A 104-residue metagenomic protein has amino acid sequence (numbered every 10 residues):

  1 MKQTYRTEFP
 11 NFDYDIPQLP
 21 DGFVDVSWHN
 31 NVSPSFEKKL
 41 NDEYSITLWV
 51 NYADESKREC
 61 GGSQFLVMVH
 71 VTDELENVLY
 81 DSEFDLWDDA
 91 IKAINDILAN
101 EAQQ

Functional and structural regions predicted by a protein language model:
M1-K2, L98-Q104: Short intrinsically disordered terminal tails
Q3-T7, P34, S82-F84: Hydrophobic transmembrane signal anchors and adjacent membrane-proximal interface regions, especially in viral
Y5-F23: Amphipathic alpha-helical segments
P20-G62: Amphipathic, interaction-prone secondary-structure segments
K38-K39, W87, Q104: Structured catalytic/translocation cores of nucleotide/phosphate-coupled proteins
Y44-D89: Intrinsically disordered, low-complexity regulatory segments enriched in Ser/Thr/Pro and charged residues
L86-L98: A short, charged, amphipathic alpha-helix used as a generic interaction element across diverse proteins
